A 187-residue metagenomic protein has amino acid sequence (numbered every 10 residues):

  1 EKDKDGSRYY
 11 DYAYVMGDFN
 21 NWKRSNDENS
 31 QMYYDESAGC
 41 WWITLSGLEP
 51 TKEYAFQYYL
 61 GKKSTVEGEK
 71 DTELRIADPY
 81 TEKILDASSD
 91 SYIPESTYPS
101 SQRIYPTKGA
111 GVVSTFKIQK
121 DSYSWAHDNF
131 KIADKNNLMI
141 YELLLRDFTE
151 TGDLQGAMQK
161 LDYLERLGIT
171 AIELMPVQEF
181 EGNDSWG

Functional and structural regions predicted by a protein language model:
K2-T51, G61-S89: Aromatic-rich carbohydrate-binding modules that target alpha-glucans
G6-R8, E49-P50, I132-M139, E165-L167: Extracellular/periplasmic catalytic domains that process cell-envelope and extracellular macromolecules
F56, L60, T65-H127: Core domains of carbohydrate- and sulfate-ester-processing enzymes
M139-L143, I172-L174: Hydrophobic faces of well-ordered beta-strands that scaffold small-molecule active sites in alpha/beta enzyme cores
L145-E150: Enzymes and membrane/adaptor proteins characterized by extended Gly/Ser/Thr/Asp/Glu-rich, aromatic-dotted
T151-L164: Short, acidic/polar
L164-G187: Aromatic-lined carbohydrate-binding/catalytic grooves of carbohydrate-active enzymes
